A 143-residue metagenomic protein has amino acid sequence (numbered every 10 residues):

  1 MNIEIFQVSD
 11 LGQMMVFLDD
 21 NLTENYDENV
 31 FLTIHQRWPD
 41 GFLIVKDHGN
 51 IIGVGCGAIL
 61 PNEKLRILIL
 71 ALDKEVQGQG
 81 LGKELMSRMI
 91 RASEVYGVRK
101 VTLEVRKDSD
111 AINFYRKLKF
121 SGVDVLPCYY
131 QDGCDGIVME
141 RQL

Functional and structural regions predicted by a protein language model:
M1, I5-E75, M86-R88, A92 (+3 more regions): Acetyl-CoA-dependent GNAT
G49, G53, G80-G82, K119: Conserved phosphate-binding and hydrolysis motifs of nucleotide-dependent enzymes
D73-Q79, K107-S109: Active-site acidic-Proline motif in GNAT/NAT acetyltransferases
G78-R91, N113-K117: Conserved acetyl-CoA-binding loop-helix of GNAT-fold acetyltransferases
G82, M86, D108-A111, C128-G133: Short glycine/proline-centered loop/turn elements that form peptide/ligand docking sites
T102-E104, R116, S121-V138: Conserved catalytic-core motifs of GNAT/GCN5-like acyltransferases
